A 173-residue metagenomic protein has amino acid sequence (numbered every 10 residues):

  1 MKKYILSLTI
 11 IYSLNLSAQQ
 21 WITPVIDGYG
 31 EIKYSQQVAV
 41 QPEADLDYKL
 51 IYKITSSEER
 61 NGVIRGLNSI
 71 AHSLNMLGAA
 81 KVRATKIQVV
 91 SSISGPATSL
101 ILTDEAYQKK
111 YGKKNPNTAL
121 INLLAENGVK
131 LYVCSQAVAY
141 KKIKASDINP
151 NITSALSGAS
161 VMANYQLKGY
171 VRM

Functional and structural regions predicted by a protein language model:
M1-Y4: Positively charged n-region of N-terminal signal peptides that target proteins for export
S13-N15: N-terminal signal peptide c-region/cleavage motif recognized by signal peptidases
Q20-D27, D104-Q108, K113-M173: A cross-taxonomic marker for long C-terminal extensions/tails that follow the last structured domain
D27-Y48: N-terminal targeting signals for Sec/Tat export/insertion, comprising classic cleavable signal peptides
E43-E59, L100-E105: Acidic/histidine-rich, surface-exposed loop or edge segments in extracytoplasmic proteins
Y52-V63, V89, Q108-K110, N151: Second-shell loop/turn segments in exported
V63-V82: Histidine-anchored nucleotide/phosphate-binding helix
R83-I101: Acidic helix-start/capping segments at beta-turn-to-alpha-helix junctions
